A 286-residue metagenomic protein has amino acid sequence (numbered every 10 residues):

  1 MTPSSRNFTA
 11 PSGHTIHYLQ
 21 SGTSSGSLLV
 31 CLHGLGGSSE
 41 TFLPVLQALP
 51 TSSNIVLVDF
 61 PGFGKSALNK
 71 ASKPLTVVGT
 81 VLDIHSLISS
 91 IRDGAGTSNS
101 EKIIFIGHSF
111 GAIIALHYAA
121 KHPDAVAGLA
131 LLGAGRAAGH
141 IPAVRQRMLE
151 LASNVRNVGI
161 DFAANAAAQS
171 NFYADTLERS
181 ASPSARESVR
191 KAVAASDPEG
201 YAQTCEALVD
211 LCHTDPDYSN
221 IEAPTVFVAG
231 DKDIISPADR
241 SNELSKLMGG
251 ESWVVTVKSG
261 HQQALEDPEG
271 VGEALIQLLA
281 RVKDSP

Functional and structural regions predicted by a protein language model:
M1-V30, P50-N54, S89-N99, A280-P286: Alpha/beta-hydrolase fold catalytic core
P11-H14, L19, E40, P44-Q47 (+3 more regions): Active-site loop/oxyanion-hole signature of alpha/beta-hydrolase fold enzymes
G34-G37, S109: Active-site glycine-rich loops that stabilize anionic/oxyanionic intermediates across multiple enzyme folds
L116-K121, A125-V158: Flexible "cap/lid" loop of the alpha/beta hydrolase fold
G139-Q146, V158-N220: Conserved alpha/beta-hydrolase catalytic His-Asp/Glu region
I221, F227-A229, D233: Short beta-strand/loop motif that positions the catalytic acidic residue of the alpha/beta-hydrolase fold
N242-Q262: Catalytic histidine neighborhood in serine/cysteine hydrolases with alpha/beta-hydrolase-type architecture
S259-G272: Catalytic histidine-centered segment of alpha/beta-hydrolase-like enzymes
